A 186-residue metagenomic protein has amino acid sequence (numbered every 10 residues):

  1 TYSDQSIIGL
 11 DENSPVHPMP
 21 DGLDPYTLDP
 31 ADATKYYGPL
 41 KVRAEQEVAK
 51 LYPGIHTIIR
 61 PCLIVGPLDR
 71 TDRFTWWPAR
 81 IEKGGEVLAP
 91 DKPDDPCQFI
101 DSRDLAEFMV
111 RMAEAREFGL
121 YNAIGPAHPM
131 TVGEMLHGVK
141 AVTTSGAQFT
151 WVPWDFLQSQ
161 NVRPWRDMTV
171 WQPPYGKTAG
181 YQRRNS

Functional and structural regions predicted by a protein language model:
T1-K35, K50: Active-site "gating" loop of Rossmann-like NAD(P)-dependent oxidoreductase/epimerase domains
D32, V42-L68: Conserved beta-loop-beta element that borders a ligand/cofactor-binding pocket
Y36-L40, D101: The catalytic Tyr-centered alpha-helix of NAD(P)H-dependent dehydrogenases
A44, D72-W77, P90-A113, G119-N122 (+1 more regions): Substrate-positioning beta->alpha
D69, I100, M130, Y181-R184: Residue-level signal for the nucleotide or nucleotide-sugar donor/cofactor binding architecture
P78-P90, S145: A short C-terminal helix-loop "cap" of Rossmann-like NAD(P)-dependent dehydrogenase/epimerase domains
A106-Y175: Mid/C-terminal beta-alpha module of Rossmann-like enzyme folds, strongest in SDR-family dehydrogenases/epimerases
W171-S186: C-terminal amphipathic/interface module of NAD(P)-dependent oxidoreductases and related NAD-binding regulators
